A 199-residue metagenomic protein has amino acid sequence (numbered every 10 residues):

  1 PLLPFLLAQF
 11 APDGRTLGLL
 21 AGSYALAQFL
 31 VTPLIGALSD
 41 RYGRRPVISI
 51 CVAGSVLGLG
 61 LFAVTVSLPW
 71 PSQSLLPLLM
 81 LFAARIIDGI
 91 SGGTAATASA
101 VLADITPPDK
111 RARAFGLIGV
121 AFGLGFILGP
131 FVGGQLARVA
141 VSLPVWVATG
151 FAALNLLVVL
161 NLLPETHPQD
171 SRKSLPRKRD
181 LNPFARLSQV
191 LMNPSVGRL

Functional and structural regions predicted by a protein language model:
P1-A25, V196-L199: Helix-loop boundary and gating motifs at the non-cytosolic
A25-P33, G93, F126-I127: Residue-level signature of mid-helix packing/kink "hotspots" within the transmembrane helices of 12-pass Major
A53-S74: C-terminal ends and interior cores of transmembrane alpha-helices in multi-pass membrane transporters/permeases
F82-F122: Cytoplasmic helix-loop-helix junction between adjacent transmembrane helices in 12-TM secondary transporters
I118-N161: Helix-loop-helix hairpin linking two adjacent transmembrane segments in secondary transporters
P164-L199: Juxtamembrane intracellular "pre-TM" segments in multi-pass secondary transporters
